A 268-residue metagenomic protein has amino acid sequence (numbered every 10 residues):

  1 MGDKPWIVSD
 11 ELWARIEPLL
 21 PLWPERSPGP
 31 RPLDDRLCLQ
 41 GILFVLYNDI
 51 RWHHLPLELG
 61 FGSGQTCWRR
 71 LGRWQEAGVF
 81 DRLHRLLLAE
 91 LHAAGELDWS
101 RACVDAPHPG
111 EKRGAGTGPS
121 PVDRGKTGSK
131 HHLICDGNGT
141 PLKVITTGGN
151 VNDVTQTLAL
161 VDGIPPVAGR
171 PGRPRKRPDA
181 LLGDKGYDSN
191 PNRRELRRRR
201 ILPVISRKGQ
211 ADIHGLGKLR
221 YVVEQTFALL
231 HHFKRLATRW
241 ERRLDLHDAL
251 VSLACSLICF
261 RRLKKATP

Functional and structural regions predicted by a protein language model:
M1-P268: Short alpha-helical elements
